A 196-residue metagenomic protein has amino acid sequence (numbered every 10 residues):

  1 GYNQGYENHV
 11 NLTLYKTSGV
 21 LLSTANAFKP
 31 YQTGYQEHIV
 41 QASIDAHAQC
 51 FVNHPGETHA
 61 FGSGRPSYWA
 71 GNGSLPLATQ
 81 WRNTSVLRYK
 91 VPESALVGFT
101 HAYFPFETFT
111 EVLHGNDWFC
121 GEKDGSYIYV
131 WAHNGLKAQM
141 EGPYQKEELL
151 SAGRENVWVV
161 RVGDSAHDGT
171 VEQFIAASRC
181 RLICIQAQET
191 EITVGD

Functional and structural regions predicted by a protein language model:
G1-D196: Ser/Thr/Asn(+Pro)-rich, low-complexity disordered segments
